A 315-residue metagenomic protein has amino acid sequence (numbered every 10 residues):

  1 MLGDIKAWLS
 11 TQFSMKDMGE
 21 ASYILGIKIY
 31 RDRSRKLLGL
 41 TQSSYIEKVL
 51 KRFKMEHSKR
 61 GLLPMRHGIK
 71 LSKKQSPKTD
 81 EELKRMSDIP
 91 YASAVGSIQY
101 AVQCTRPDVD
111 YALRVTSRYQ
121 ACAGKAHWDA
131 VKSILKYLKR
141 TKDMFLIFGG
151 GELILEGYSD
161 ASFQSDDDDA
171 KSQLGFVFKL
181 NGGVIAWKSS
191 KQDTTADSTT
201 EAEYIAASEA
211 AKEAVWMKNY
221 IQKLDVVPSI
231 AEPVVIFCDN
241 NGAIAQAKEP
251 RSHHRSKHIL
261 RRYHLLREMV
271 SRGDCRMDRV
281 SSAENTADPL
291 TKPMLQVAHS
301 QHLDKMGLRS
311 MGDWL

Functional and structural regions predicted by a protein language model:
M1, D88-D110, S162-S165, Q173 (+2 more regions): Conserved pre-motif C helix in the palm subdomain of viral-like polymerases
M1-Q12, Y30-T41, R118-G124, I205 (+1 more regions): Catalytic palm subdomain of template-directed nucleic-acid polymerases, centered on the conserved carboxylate motif
L2, Q12-A21, A101-A112, G182-A186 (+1 more regions): Active-site palm subdomain of RNA-directed nucleic acid polymerases
I5, L9, G26, I46 (+15 more regions): Mobile genetic element proteins and their domesticated derivatives, centered on retroelements and DNA transposons
D17-M144, S281, P289-T291: C-terminal reverse transcriptase regions that engage the nucleic-acid substrate
K28, E152-I154, S172, S190-L315: RNase H-like nuclease module associated with reverse transcription
I98, Y158-T200: RNase H-like nuclease fold core
K136-S159, S229-I230: Structured nucleic-acid-interacting core domains from mobile-element enzymes and related host factors, especially RNase
